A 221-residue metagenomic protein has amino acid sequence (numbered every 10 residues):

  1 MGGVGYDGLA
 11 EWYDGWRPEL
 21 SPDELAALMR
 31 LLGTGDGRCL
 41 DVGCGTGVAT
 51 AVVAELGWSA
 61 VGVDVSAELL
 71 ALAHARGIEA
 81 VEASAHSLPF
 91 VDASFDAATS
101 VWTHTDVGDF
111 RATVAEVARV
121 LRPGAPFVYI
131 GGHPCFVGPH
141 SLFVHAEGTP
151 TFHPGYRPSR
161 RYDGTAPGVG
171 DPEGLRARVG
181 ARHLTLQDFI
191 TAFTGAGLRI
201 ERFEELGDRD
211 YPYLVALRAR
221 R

Functional and structural regions predicted by a protein language model:
M1-D36, V48-V52, L69-L72, R76 (+2 more regions): Conserved class I S-adenosyl-L-methionine
L40-V42, T46-S87: Class I SAM-dependent methyltransferase SAM/SAH-binding core
H86-A97: A short acidic, Gly/Pro-enriched loop at the edge of an enzyme's catalytic core that lines a small-molecule cofactor
A97-F110: A short SAM/SAH-binding and catalytic strip from SAM-dependent methyltransferases
R111-P126: A short glycine-rich, Lys/Arg-flanked "PGG" loop and its adjoining helix->strand segment in the class I
P126-G168: Conserved class I S-adenosyl-L-methionine
G180-G197, F203: Short alpha-helix
L198, D210-R221: Core SAM-dependent methyltransferase catalytic element
